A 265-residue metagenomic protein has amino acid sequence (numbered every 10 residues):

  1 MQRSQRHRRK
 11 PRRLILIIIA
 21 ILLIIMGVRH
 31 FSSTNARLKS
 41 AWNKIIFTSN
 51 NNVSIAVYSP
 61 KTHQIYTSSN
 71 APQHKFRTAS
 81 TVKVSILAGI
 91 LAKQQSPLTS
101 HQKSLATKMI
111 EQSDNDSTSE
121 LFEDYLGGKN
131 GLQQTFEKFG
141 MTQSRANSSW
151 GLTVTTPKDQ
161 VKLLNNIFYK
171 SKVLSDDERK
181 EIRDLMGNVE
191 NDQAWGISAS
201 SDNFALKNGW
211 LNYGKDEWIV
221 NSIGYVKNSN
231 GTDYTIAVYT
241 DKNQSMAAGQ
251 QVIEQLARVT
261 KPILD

Functional and structural regions predicted by a protein language model:
M1-P11: N-terminal Lys/Arg-rich, disordered targeting/topogenic segments
P11-R13, M26, V238-Y239: Basic/polar, acidic-poor N-terminal "presequence/leader" segments that form or can form short amphipathic helices
I15-R29: Hydrophobic membrane-insertion alpha-helices, especially the h-region of bacterial N-terminal signal peptides
T34-S54, Y58-S68, E123-D265: Penicillin-recognizing serine hydrolase domain
P60, H101-S117, Y125-L126: Acidic helix-start/capping segments at beta-turn-to-alpha-helix junctions
H63, K75-L98, M109, I236: Active-site SXXK
T81-V84, N115, P157-V161: Short alpha-helical patches at coil-to-helix transitions and adjacent helical residues in well-structured domains
A92-K108, G128-K129, E178: Short, well-structured active-site flanking segments
